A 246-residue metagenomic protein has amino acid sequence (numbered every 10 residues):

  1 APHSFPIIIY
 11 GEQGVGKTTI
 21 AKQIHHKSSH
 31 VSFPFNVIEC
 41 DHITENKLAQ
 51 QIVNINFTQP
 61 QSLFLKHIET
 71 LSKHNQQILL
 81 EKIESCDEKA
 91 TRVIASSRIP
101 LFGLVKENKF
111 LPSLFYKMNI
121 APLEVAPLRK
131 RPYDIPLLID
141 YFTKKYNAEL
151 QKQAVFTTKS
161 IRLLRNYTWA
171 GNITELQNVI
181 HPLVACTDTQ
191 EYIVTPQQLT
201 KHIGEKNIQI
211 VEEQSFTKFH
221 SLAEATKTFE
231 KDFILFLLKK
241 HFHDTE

Functional and structural regions predicted by a protein language model:
A1-E69, P127-P132: Conserved post-Walker A coupling segment in P-loop NTPases
A1-P2, E12, I20-A21, H26-F33 (+4 more regions): Nucleotide-binding/hydrolysis machinery
Q13, K17, K22, I78 (+3 more regions): Bacterial C-terminal helix-turn-helix
I52-N56, I83, L238: Short hydrophobic patches on amphipathic alpha-helices that form coiled-coil/helix-mediated interaction surfaces
S62-S72, E81, S85-D87, V93-A95: Hydrophobic helix-rich structural segments at or within alpha/beta enzyme and signaling domains
